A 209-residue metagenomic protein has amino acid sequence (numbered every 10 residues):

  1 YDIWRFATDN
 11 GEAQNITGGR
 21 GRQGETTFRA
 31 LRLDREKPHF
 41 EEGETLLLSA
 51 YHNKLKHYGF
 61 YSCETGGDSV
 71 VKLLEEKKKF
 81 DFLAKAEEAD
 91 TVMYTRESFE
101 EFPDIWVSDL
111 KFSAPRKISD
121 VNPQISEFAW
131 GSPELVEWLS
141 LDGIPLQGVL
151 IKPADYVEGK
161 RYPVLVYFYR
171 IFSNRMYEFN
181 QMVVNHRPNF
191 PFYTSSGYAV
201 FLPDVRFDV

Functional and structural regions predicted by a protein language model:
Y1, R5, I16, R20-A50 (+3 more regions): Conserved beta-propeller blade repeats
D2-R5, K54-S62, E100-V107: Structural motif
W4-F6, A13, I171-Y177: Exposed, low-structure sequence patches enriched in small/polar residues
T8-G11, E64-D68, L110-K111: Short loop/turn segments that connect beta-strands within beta-propeller blades
N10-E12, V157-E158: Short, glycine- and charge-enriched coil/turn segments that flank and shape catalytic ligand pockets
Q14-N15, S69-L74: A short beta-strand motif characteristic of beta-propeller blades
G21, N53-K54, F99, S173: Short, solvent-exposed loop/turn segments at secondary-structure junctions
K79-V209: Serine-hydrolase catalytic core recognition
